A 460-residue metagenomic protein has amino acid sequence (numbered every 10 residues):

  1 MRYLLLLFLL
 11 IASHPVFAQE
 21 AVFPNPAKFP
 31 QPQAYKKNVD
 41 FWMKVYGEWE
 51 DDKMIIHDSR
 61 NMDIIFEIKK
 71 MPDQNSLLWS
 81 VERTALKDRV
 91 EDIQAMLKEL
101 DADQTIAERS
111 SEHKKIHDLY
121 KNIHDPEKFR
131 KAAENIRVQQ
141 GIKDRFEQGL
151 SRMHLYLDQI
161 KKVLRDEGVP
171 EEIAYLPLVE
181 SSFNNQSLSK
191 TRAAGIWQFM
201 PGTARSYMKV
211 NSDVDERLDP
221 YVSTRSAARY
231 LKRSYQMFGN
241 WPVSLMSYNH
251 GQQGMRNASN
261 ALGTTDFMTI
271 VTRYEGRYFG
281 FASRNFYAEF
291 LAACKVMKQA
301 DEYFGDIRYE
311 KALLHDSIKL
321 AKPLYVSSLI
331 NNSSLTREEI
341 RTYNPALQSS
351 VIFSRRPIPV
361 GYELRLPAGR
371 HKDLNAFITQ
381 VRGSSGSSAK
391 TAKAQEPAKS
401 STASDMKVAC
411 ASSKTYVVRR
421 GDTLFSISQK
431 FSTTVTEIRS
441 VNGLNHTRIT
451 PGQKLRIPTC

Functional and structural regions predicted by a protein language model:
Y3-A12: Sec-dependent N-terminal signal peptides
H14-A18: Sec/Tat signal peptide C-region and signal peptidase I cleavage site
Q19-E167: An acidic, Gly/Ser/Thr/Pro-rich helix-cap/linker signature
K115, Y120-H124, K128-G149, H154-L155 (+7 more regions): Extracytoplasmic and endomembrane cell-envelope/extracellular-matrix remodeling and assembly machinery
K131, S187-Y207, T264: Short, surface-exposed glycine/acidic/tryptophan-bearing loops
K161, R165-E167, E171-F199: Carboxylate/His-rich catalytic cores and anion/metal-binding grooves
N331, Q429, S440: Alpha-helical residues within the helix-turn-helix
